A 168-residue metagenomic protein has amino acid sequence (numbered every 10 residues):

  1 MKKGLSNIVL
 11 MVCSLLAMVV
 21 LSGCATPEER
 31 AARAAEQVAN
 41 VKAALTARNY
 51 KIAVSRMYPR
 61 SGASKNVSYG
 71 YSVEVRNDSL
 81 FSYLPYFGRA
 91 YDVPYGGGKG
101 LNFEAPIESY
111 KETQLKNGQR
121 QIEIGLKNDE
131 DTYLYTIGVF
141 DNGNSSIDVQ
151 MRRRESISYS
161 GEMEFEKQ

Functional and structural regions predicted by a protein language model:
M1-C13: Bacterial N-terminal signal peptides that target proteins for export
V19-G23: C-terminal motif of bacterial Sec signal peptides marking the signal peptidase cleavage site
A25-E28: Bacterial signal peptide processing site
A34-Y91: N-terminal secretory signal peptides
A63-S64, Y91-G96, I157-E162: A short, polar/proline- and glycine-enriched secondary-structure boundary/capping micro-motif
S72-K116: Mid-length scaffold segments of soluble, non-membrane domains
A105-Q168: Helix-rich interaction surfaces within compact, conserved domain-sized segments that mediate assembly or partner
